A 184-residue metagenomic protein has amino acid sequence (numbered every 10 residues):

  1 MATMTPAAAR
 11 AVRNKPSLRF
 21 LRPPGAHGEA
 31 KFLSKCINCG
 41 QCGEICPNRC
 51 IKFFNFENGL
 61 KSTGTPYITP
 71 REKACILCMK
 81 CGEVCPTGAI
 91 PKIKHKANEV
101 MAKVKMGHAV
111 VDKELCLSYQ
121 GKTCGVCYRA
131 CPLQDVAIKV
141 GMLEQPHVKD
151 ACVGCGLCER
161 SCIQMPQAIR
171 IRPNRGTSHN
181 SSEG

Functional and structural regions predicted by a protein language model:
M1-G184: Non-ligating segments of multi-cofactor redox enzymes
